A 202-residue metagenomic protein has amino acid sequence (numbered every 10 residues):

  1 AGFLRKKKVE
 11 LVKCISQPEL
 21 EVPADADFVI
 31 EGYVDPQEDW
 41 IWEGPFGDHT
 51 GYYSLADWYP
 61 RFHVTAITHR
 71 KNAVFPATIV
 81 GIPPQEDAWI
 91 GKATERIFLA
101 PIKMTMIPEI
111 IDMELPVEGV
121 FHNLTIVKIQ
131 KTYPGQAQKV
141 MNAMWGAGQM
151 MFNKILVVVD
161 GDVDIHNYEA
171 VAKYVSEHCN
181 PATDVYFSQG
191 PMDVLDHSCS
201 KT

Functional and structural regions predicted by a protein language model:
A1-T202: Charged, compositionally biased interaction regions
